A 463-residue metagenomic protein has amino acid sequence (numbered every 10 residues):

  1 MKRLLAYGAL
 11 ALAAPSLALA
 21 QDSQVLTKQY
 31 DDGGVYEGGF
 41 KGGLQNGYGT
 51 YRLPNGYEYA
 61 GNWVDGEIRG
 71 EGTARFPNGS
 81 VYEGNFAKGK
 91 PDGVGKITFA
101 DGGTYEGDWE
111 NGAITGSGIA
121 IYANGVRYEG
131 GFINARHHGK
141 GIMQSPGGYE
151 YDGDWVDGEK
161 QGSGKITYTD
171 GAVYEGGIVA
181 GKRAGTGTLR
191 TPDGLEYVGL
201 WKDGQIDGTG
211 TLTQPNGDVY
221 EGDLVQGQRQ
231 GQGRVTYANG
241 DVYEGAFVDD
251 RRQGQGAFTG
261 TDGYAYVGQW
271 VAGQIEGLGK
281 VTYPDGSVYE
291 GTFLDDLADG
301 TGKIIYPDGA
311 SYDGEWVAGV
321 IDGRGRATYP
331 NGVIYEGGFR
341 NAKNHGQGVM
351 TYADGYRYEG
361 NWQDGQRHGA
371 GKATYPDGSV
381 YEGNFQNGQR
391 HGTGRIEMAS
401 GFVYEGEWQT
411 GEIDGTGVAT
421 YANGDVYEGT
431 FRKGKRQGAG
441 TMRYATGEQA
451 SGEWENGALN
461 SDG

Functional and structural regions predicted by a protein language model:
M1-L4: Positively charged n-region of N-terminal signal peptides that target proteins for export
Y7-P15: Bacterial N-terminal signal peptides
S16-A20: Sec/Tat signal peptide C-region and signal peptidase I cleavage site
Q21-E37: Short N-terminal segments immediately surrounding and downstream of signal-peptide cleavage
V35-Q45, E58-R69, V81-D92, T104-T115 (+15 more regions): Conserved anchor residues at repeat-unit boundaries in beta-strand-based tandem repeats, strongest for the MORN repeat
T50-R52, T73-R75, K96-T98, S117-I121 (+15 more regions): Threonine-centered tandem repeat motifs in low-complexity domains
S461-G463: Short, solvent-exposed mixed-charge patches
